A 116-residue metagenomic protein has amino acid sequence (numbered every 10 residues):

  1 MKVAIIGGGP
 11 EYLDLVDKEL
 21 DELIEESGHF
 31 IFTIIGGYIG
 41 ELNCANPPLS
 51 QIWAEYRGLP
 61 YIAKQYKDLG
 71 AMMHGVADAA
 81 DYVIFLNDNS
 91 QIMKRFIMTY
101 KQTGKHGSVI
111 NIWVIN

Functional and structural regions predicted by a protein language model:
M1-K2: Residues that mark the start of a beta-strand
G7-N116: Acidic/glycine-enriched connector segments
